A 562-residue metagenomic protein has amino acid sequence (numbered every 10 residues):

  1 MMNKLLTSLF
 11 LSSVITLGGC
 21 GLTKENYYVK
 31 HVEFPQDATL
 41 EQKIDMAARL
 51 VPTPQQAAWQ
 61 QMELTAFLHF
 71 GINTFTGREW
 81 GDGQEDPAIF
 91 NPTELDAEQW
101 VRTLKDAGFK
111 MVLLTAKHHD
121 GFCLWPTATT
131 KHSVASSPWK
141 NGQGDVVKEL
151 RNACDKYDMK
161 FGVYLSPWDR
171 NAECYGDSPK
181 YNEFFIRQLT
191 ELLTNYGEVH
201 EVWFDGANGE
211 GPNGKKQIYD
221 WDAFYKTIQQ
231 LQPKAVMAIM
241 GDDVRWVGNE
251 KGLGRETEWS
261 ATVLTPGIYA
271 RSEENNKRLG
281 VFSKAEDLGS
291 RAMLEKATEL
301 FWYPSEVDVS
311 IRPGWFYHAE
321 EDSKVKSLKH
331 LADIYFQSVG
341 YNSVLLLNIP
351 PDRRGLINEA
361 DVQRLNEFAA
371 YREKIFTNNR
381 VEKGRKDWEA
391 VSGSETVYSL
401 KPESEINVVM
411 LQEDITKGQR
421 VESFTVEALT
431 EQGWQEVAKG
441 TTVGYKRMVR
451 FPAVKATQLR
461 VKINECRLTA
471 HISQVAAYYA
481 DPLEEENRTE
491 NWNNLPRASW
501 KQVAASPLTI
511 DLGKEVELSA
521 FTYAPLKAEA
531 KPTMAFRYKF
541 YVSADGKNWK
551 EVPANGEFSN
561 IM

Functional and structural regions predicted by a protein language model:
M1-N26: Bacterial Sec-dependent N-terminal signal peptides
T23-F451, K462-P482, E486, T522: Mature catalytic domains of secreted/periplasmic carbohydrate-active enzymes
T298, L483-Q502: Predominantly extracellular/luminal regions of secreted and cell-surface proteins, especially disulfide-bonded
G393-S399, A505-G513: Non-catalytic, beta-strand-enriched accessory regions in extracellular/secretory proteins and membrane protein
K417-T425, A530-K539: Short coil-to-beta strand junction motifs in C2/discoidin
L429-E436, S543-E551: Asp-box/BNR beta-propeller loop motif
A438-T442, V552-E557: Short beta-strand segments within Ig-like beta-sandwich modules, predominantly Fibronectin type-III
R447-T457, M562: Short, surface-exposed tryptophan/glycine-enriched loops that mediate extracellular molecular recognition
